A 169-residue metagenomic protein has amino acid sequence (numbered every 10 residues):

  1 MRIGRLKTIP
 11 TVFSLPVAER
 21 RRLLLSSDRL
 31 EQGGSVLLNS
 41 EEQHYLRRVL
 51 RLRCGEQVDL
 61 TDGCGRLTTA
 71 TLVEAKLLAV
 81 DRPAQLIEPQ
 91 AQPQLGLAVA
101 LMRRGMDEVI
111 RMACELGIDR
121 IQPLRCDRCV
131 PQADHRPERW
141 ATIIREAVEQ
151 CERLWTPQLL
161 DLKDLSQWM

Functional and structural regions predicted by a protein language model:
M1-L86: N-terminal positively charged helical leader segments and presequences
R2-P10, E88-M169: RNA substrate-binding interface of SAM-dependent RNA methyltransferases
